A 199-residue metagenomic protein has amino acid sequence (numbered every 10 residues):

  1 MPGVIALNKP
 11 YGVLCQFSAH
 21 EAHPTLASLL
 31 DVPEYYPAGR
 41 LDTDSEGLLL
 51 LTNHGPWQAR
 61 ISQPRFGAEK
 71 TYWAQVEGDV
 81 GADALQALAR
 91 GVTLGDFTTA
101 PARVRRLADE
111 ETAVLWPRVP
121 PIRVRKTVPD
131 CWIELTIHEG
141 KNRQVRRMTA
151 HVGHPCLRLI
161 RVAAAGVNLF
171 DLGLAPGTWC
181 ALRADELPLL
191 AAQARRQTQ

Functional and structural regions predicted by a protein language model:
M1-Q199: RNA pseudouridine synthases
